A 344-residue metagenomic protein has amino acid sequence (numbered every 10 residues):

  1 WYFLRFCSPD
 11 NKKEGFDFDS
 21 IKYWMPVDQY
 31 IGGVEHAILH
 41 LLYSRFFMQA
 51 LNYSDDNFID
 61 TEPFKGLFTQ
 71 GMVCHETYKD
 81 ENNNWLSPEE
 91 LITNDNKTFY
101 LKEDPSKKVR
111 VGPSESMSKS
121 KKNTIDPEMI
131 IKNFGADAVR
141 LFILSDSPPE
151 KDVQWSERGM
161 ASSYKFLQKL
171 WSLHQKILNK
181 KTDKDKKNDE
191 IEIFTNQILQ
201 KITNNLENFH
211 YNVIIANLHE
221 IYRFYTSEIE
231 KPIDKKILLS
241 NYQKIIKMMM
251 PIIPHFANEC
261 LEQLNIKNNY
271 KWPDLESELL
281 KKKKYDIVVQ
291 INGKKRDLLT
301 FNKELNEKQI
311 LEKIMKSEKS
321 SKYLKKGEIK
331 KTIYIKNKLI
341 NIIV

Functional and structural regions predicted by a protein language model:
W1-L178, I193-T226, S240-K247, I342: Structured secondary-structure scaffolds
D10-K12, K181-D185, I287-V344: NTP/phosphate- and nucleic-acid-binding module
S44-M48, V109-R110, S118-K121, K184 (+3 more regions): A short linear-motif detector with a strong N-terminal bias
N52, I131, M250, L261 (+2 more regions): Residue-level preference for well-ordered alpha-helical positions
K65, N123, L280-K282, L324-K326: Short solvent-exposed loop/turn micro-motifs enriched in small/polar/acidic residues
L67-T69, V73-I92, D183-T203, A216-L305: Acidic, turn-prone loop/beta-hairpin segments
K132, E278-L280, Y323, T332-I333: Sterically constrained small-residue positions within well-ordered secondary structures of folded domains
